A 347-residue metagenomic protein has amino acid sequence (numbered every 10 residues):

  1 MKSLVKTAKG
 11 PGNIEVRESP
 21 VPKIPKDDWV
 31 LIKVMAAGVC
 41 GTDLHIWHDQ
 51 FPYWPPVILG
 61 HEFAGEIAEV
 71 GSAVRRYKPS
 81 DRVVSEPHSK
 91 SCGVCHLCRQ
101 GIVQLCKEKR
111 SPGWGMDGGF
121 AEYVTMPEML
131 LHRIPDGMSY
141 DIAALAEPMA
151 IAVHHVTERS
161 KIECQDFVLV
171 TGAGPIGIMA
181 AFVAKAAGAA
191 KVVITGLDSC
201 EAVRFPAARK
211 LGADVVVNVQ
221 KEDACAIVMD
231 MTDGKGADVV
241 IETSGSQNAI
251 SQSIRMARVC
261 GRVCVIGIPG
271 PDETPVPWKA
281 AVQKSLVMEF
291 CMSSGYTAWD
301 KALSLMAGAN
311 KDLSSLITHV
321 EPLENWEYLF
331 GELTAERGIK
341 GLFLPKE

Functional and structural regions predicted by a protein language model:
S3, E222-D223, S251-R255, Y296-E347: C-terminal hydrophobic helical "lid"/dimerization subdomain of Rossmann-like NAD(P)H-dependent oxidoreductases
V21, K90-T171, C200: NAD(P)H dinucleotide-binding glycine-rich loop of Rossmann-like/cofactor-binding domains, especially the beta1-alpha1
P22-A37, H48-H96, L130, P135-G137: Glycine-rich beta-strand-centered segment in the early N-terminal region that forms part of a ligand/cofactor-binding
M138-E222, A226: Mid-domain Rossmann-like dinucleotide-binding core that forms the NAD(H)/NADP(H) cofactor-binding site
V203-P206, D214, Q247-G308, P345-E347: Glycine-rich phosphate-binding loop and adjacent beta-alpha segment of Rossmann(oid) nucleotide-cofactor-binding
M231-V239: A glycine-rich helix->loop->beta "capping" turn within Rossmann-like NAD(P)(H)-dependent oxidoreductase domains
